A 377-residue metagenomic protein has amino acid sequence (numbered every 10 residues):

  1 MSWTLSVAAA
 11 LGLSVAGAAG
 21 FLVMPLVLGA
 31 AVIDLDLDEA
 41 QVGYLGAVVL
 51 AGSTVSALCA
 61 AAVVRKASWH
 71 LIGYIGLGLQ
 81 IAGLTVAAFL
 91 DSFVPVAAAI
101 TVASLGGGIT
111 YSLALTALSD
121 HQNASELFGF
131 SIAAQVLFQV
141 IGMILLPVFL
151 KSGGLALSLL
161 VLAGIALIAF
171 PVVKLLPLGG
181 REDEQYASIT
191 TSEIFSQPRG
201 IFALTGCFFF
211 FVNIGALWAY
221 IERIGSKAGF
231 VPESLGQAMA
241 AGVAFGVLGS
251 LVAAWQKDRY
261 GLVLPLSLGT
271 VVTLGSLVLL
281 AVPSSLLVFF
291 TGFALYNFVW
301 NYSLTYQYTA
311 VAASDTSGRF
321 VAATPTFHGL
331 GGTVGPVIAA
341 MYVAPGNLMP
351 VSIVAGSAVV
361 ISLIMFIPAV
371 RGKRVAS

Functional and structural regions predicted by a protein language model:
M24-P25, R199-A240, A244-V247: Extracytoplasmic gate region of multi-pass secondary transporters
V55-D91: Conserved MFS/SLC helix-loop-helix module at the cytosolic interface between two early adjacent transmembrane helices
S56-W69, G249-L262, V343: Helix-to-loop junctions at the C-terminal end of transmembrane segments in multipass secondary transporters
L71-T85, L264-L279, G356: Structural signature of the two symmetry-related core transmembrane helices
G108-Q122, N301-D315: Intracellular juxtamembrane helix-capping segments at the cytosolic ends of symmetry-related transmembrane helices
L145-L150, S158, L162-E184, M365-V370: C-terminal membrane-cytosol helix-exit motif in multi-pass small-molecule transporters
Y260-Q307: C-terminal transmembrane helical hairpin of 12-TM major facilitator-type secondary transporters
S314-L348, A355: A late C-terminal transmembrane helix in Major Facilitator Superfamily
